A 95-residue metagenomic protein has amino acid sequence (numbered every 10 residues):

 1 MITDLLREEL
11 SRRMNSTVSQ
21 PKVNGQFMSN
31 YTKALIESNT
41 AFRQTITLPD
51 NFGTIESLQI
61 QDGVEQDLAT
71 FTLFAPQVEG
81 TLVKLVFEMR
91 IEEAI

Functional and structural regions predicted by a protein language model:
M1-I55, Q59, G63-I95: Small cysteine-rich, disulfide-bonded extracellular modules of the LU/uPAR three-finger superfamily and closely related
